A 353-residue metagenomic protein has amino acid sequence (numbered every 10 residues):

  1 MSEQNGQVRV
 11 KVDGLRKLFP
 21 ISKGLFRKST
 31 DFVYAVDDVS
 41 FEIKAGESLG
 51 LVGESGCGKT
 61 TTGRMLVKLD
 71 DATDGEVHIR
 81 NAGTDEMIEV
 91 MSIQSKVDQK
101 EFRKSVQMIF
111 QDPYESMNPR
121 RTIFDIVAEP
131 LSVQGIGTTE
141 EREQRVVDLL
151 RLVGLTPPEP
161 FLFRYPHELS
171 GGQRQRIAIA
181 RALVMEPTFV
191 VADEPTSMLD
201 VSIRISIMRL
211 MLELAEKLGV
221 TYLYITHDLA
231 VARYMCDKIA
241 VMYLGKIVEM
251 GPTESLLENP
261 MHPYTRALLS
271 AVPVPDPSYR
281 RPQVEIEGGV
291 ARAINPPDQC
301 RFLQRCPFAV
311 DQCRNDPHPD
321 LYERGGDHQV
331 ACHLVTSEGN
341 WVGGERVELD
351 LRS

Functional and structural regions predicted by a protein language model:
E3-V8, S22-R27, F32, M87 (+3 more regions): Short catalytic/signature loops enriched in Gly
V52-G53: The feature captures the beta-strand-to-loop junction immediately N-terminal to the Walker
E76-E101: ABC ATPase NBD Q-loop/coupling interface
E86, E141-P160, E213, L269: Conserved ABC ATPase "signature" region
R164-L169, Q173: Conserved ABC ATPase signature
V184-T188: A short, proline-enriched helix->beta-strand linker immediately N-terminal to the Walker B motif in ABC-type P-loop
V191, P195, L199, I203-R281: P-loop NTP-binding/switch modules centered on Walker-like glycine-rich loops
